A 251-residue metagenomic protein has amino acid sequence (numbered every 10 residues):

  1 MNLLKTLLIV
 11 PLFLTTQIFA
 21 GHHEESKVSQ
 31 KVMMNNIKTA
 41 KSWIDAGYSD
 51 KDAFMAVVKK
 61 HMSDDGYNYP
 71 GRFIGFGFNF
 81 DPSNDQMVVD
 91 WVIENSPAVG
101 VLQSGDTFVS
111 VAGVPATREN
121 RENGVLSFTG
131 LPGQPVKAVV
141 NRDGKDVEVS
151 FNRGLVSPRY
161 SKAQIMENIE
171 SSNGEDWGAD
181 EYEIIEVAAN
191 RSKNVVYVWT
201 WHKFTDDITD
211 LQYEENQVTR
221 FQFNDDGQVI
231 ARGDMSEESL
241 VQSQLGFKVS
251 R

Functional and structural regions predicted by a protein language model:
M1-L7: Bacterial N-terminal signal peptides that target proteins for export
L7-Q17: Bacterial N-terminal signal peptides
G21-V32, M166-R251: A beta-strand edge to alpha-helix "cap/lid" segment located at domain peripheries
S26-W91, L126-S127: PDZ/PDZ-like peptide-tail recognition elements
A53-G75, R118-E119, S150, L155-R191: A solvent-exposed, acidic/Ser-Thr-rich amphipathic alpha-helical stretch
A98-N120: Conserved PDZ fold ligand-binding element
A116, G154-L155, M235-L240: A short acidic/small-residue loop/turn micro-motif
G124-A163: PDZ-domain C-terminal substructure recognizer with occasional recognition of PDZ-binding tails
